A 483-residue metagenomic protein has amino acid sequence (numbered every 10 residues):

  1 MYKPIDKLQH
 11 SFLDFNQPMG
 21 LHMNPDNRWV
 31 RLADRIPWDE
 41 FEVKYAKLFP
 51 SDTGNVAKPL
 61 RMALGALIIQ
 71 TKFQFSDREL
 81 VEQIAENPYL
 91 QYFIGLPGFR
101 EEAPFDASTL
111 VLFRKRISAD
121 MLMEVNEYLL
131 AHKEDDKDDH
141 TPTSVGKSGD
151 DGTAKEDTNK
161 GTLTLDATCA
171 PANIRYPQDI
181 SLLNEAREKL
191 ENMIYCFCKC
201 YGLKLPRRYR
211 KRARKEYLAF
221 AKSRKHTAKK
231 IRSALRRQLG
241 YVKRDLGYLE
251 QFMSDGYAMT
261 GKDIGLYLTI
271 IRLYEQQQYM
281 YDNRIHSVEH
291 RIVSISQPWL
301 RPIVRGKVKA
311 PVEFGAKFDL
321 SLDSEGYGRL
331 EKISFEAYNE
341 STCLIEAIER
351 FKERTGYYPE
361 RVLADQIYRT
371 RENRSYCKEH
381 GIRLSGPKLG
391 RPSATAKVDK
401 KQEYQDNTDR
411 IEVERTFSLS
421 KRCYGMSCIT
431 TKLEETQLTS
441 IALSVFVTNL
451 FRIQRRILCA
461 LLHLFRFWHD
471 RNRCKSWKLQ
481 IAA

Functional and structural regions predicted by a protein language model:
M1-I36, R456-A483: Charged, often Cys/His-bearing segments associated with DNA-binding zinc-finger transcription factors
M23-I68, K72: Basic, short loop/linker segments at the boundary and entry of helix-turn-helix/winged-helix-like folds
N27, A66, L80-I84, D106-F113 (+8 more regions): Short, conserved catalytic/metal-binding motifs centered on acidic residues
T53-K58, P88, L363-R371, R391: Acidic, metal-coordinating catalytic cores used for nucleic-acid/nucleotide bond scission and strand-transfer chemistry
P97, E101-Q297: Active-site- or DNA-interface-adjacent structural scaffold in DNA-acting proteins
I264-L268, Y274-Y281, K401-A483: Basic, amphipathic alpha-helical segments enriched in Lys/Arg and hydrophobic/aromatic residues
S294-K309: Flexible, glycine/threonine-enriched loop-and-boundary segments that flank and lead into catalytic domains of large
K307-R354: Electropositive, glycine- and tryptophan-enriched low-complexity nucleic-acid-binding patches
